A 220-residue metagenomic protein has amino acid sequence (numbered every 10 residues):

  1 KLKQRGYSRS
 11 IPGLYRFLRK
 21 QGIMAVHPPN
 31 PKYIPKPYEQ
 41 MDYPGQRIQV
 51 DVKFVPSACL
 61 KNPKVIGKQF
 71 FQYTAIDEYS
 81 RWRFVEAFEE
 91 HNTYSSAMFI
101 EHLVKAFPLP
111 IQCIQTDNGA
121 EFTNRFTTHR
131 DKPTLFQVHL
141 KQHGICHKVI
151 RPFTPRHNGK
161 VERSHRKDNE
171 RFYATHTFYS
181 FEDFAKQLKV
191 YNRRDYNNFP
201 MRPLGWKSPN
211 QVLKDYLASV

Functional and structural regions predicted by a protein language model:
K1-L60, A120, T127, D131-Q137 (+1 more regions): Basic, flexible linker segments flanking DNA-binding modules in nucleic acid-interacting mobile-element proteins
S8, P110, C146: Residue-level detector of anion-binding/catalytic polar loops
L14, D51, A75, R81 (+9 more regions): Mobile genetic element proteins and their domesticated derivatives, centered on retroelements and DNA transposons
Q46, H143-I145, R166-V220: C-terminal domain-tail junction helix/linker
V50-R83: An active-site-proximal beta-strand-loop segment
K68-Q69, V85-C113: Active-site beta-loop-alpha junctions of metal-dependent nucleic acid enzymes, especially the RNase H-like/DDE
W82-E86, K148-I150, A174: Short small-residue beta-strand/loop micro-motif enriched in glycine and branched aliphatics
T116-N118, F126-L140, I145-E170, A185-K189 (+1 more regions): RNase H-like two-metal-ion nuclease catalytic core shared by retroviral integrases and related mobile-element nucleases
